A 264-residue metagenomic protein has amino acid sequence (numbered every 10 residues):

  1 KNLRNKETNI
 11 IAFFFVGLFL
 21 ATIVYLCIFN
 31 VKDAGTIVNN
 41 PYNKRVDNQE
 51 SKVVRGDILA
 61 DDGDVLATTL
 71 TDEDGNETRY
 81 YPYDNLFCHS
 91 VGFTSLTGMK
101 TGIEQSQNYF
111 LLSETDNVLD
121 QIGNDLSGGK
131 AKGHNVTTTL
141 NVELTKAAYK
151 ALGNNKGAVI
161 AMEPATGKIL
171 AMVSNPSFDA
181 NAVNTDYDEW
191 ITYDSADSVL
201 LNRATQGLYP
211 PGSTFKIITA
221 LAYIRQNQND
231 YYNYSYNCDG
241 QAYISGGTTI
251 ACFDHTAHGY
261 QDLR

Functional and structural regions predicted by a protein language model:
K1-D188, V199, L208, Y232-Y234: Periplasmic/cell-envelope proteins involved in peptidoglycan metabolism and beta-lactam response
G129-G133, S198-Q206, T256-R264: Flexible glycine/proline-enriched surface loops and loop-helix/loop-strand junctions
V173-N175, V183, P210-R264: Short, glycine/proline-biased beta-turn/loop segments that scaffold the active-site neighborhood
